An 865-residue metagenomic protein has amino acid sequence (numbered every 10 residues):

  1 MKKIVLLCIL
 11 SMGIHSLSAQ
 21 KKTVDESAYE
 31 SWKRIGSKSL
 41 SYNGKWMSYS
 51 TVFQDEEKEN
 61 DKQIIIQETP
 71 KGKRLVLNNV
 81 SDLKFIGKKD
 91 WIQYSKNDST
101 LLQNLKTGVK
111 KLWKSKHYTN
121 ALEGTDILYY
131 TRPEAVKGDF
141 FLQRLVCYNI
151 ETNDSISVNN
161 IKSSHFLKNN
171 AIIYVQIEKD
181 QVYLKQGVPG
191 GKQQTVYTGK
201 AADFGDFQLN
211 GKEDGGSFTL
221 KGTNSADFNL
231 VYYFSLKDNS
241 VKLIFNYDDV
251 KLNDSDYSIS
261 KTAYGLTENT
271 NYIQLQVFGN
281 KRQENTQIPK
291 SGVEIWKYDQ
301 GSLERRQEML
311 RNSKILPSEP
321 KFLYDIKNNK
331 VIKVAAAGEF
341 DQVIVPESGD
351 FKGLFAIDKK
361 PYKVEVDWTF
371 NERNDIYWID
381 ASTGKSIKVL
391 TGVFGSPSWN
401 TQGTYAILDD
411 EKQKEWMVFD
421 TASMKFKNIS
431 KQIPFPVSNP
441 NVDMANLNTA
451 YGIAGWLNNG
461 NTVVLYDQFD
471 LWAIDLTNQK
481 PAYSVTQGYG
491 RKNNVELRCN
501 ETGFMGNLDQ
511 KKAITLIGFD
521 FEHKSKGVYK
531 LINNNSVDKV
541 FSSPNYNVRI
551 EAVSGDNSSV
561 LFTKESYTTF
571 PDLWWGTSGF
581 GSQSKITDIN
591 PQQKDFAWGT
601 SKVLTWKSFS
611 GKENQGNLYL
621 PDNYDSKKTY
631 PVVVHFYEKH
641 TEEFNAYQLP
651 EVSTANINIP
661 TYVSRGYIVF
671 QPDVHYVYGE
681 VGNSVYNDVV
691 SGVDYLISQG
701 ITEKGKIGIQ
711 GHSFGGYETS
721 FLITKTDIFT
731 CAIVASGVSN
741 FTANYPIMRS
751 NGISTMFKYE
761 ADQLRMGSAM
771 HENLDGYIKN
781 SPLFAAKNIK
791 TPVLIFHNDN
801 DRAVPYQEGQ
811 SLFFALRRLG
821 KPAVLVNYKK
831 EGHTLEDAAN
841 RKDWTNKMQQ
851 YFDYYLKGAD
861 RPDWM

Functional and structural regions predicted by a protein language model:
S27-I64, S81-L83, E339-D358: Beta-strand-rich domains and repeat architectures in extracellular enzymes and scaffolds, especially beta-propellers
S39-W46, L83-I92, T119-L128, S164-I172 (+10 more regions): Blade-terminus and WD-like Trp-Asp/Gly-His loop motifs, strongest in beta-propeller folds
S48-D55, W91-S99, I127-F141, I173-V188 (+16 more regions): Beta-strand C-termini and the immediately following turn/loop, strongest in propeller blades
Q63, Y118, Y130-R144, N239-V241 (+11 more regions): Predominantly five- to eight-bladed beta-propeller fold
I65-E68, V146-N149, K185-P189, L230-N239 (+6 more regions): Beta-propeller blade signature
Q274-Q276, K314-P320, V331-A335, F340-F351 (+6 more regions): Non-catalytic accessory segments flanking enzyme active sites
K628-K639: Short beta-strand element of the alpha/beta-hydrolase
L649-M865: Active-site-proximal cap/loop segments of hydrolase catalytic domains
